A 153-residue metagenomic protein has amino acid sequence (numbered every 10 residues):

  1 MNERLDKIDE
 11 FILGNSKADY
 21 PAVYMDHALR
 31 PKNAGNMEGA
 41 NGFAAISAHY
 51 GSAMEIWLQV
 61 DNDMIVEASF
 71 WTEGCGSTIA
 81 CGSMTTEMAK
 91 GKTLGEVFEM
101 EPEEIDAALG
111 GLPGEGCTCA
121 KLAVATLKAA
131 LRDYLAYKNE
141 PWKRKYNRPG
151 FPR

Functional and structural regions predicted by a protein language model:
M1-E38, F43-A45, V66, K92-R153: C-terminal binding/interaction regions
M37, A53, G76-T78, M84: Gly/Ser/Thr-rich beta-alpha loop segments that engage phosphate groups in nucleotides
A48, S52-D63: Short beta-strand elements
W57, S69, E73, M88: Active-site cofactor/substrate anionic-group-binding motifs, chiefly glycine- and Lys/Arg-rich phosphate-binding loops
M64-S69, I79: Short small-residue beta-strand/loop micro-motif enriched in glycine and branched aliphatics
T72-A80, C119: Short, thiol/selenol-centered motifs that function as redox-active sites or metal-ligating centers
M84, M88-L94: Flexible, glycine-rich terminal cap/loop adjacent to redox cofactors in electron-transfer oxidoreductases
